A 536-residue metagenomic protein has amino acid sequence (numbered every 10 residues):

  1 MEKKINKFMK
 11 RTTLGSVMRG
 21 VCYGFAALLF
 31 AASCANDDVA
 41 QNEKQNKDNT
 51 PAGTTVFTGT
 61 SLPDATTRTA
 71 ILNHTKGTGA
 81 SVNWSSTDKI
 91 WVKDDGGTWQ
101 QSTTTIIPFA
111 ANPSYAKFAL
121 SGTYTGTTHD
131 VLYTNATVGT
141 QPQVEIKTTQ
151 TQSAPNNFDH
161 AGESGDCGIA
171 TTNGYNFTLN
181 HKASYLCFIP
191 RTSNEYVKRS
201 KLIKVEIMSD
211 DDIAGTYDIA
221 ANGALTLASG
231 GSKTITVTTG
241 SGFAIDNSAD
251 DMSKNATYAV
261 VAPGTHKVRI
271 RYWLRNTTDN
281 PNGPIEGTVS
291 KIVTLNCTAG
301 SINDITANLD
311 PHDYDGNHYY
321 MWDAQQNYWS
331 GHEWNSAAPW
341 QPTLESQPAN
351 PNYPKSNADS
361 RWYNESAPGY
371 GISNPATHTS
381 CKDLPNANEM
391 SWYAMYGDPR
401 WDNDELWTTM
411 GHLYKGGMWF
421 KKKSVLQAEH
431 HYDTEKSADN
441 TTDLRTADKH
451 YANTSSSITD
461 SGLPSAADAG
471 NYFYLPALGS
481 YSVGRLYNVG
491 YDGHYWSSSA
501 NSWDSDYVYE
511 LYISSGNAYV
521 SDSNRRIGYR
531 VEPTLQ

Functional and structural regions predicted by a protein language model:
E2-A394, W401, W407, Y414-K415: Sec-type signal peptide cleavage vicinity
D404-Q536: C-terminal, surface-exposed recognition/capping segments
